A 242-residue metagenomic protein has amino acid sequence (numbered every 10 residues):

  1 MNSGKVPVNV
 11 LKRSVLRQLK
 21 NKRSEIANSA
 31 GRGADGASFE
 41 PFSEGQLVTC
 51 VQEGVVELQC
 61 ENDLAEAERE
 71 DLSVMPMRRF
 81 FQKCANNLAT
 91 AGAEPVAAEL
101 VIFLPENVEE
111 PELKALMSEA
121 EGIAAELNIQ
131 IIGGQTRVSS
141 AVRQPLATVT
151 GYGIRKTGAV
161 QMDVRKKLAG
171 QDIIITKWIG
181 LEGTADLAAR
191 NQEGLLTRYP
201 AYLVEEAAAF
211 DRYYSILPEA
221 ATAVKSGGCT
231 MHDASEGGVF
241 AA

Functional and structural regions predicted by a protein language model:
M1-A242: Helix-biased detector of long, well-ordered alpha-helical tracts
